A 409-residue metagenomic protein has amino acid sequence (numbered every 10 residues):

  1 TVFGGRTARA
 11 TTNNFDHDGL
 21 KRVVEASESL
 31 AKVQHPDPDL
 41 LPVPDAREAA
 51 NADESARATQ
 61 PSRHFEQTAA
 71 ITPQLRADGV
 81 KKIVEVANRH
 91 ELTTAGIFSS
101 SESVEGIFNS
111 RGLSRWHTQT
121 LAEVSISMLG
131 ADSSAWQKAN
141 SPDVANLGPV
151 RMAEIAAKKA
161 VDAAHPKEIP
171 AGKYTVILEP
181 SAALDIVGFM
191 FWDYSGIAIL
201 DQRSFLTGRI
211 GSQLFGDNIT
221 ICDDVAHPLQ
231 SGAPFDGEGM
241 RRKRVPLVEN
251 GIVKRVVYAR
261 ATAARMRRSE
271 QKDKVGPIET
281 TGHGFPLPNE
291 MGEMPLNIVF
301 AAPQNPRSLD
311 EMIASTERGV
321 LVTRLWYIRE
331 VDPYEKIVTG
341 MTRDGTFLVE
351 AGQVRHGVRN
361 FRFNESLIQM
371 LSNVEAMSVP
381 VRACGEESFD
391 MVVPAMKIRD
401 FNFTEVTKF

Functional and structural regions predicted by a protein language model:
T1-F409: N-terminal small-residue-enriched
